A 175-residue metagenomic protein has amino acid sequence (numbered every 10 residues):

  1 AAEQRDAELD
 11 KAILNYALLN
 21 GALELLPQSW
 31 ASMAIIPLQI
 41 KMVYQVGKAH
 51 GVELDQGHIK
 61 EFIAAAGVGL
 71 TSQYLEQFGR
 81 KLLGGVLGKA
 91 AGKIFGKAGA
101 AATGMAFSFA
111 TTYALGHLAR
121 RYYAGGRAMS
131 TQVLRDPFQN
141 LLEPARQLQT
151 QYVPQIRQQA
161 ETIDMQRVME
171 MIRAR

Functional and structural regions predicted by a protein language model:
A1-G21, K41-F62, A106-R175: Terminal, membrane-proximal amphipathic helices and intrinsically disordered targeting/regulatory segments
A12-Y44, E53-A114, L118: Membrane-inserting effector segments that mediate pore formation, membrane fusion, or transient membrane insertion
